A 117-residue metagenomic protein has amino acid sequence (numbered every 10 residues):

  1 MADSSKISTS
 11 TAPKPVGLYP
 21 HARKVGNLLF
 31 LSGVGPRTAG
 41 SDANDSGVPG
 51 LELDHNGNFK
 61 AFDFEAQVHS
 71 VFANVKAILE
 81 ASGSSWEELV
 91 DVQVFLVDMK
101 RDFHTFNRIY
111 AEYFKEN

Functional and structural regions predicted by a protein language model:
A2-N117: Short, polar/acidic, helix-capping and beta-turn segments at strand->helix junctions that line the mouths
